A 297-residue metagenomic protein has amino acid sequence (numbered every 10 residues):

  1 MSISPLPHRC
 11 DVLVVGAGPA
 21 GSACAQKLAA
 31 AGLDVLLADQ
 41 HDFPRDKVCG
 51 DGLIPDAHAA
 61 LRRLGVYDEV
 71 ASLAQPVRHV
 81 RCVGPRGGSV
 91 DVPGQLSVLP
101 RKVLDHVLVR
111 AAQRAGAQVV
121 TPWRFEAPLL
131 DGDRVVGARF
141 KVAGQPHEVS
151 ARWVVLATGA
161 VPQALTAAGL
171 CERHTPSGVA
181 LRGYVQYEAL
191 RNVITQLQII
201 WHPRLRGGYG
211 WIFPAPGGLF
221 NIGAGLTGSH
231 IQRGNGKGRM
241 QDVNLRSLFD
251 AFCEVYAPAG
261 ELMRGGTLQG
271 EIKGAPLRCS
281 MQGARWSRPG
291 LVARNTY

Functional and structural regions predicted by a protein language model:
I3-A20: Beta1/beta-strand and adjacent pyrophosphate-binding region of the FAD-binding site in flavoprotein oxidoreductases
A20, F43, V161: Conserved Rossmann-like nucleotide-cofactor binding loop
C24-C49: Glycine-rich FAD pyrophosphate-binding loop
L33, V66, A117: Short phosphate-binding/catalytic loops that engage adenosine nucleotides
D42-L64: Conserved N-terminal glycine-rich FAD pyrophosphate-binding loop of Rossmann-like flavoproteins
H58, R62-V109, P122: A conserved beta-strand/loop capping segment in the N-terminal third of enzymes that catalyze redox or closely related
A111-E261: Predominantly flavin-linked oxidoreductase catalytic cores and closely associated redox partners
Q232-Y297: FAD/FMN-dependent oxidoreductases across multiple families
